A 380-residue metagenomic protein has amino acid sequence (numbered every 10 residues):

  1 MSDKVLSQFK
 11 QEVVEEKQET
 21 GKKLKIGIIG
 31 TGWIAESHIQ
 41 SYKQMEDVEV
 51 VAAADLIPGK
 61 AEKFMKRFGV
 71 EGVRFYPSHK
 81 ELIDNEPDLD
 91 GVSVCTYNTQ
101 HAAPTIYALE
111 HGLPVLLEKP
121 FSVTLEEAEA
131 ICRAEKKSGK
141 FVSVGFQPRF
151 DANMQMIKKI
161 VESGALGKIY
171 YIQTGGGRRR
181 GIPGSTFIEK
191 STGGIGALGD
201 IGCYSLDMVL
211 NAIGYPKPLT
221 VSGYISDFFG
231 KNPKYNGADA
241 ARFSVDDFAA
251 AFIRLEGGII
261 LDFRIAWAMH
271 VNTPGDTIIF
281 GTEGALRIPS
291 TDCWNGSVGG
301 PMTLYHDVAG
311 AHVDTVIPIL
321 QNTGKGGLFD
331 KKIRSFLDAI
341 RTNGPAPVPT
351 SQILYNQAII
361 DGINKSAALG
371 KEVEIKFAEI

Functional and structural regions predicted by a protein language model:
S2-T20, D207-S297, D330-A346, D361-G362 (+1 more regions): Contiguous beta-strand/loop segments that form the cofactor/metal-binding neighborhood of enzyme cores
S2-V70: N-terminal Rossmann-like dinucleotide-binding module
G30, P148-R242, G370: Predominantly a Rossmann-like dinucleotide-binding segment in NAD(P)-dependent oxidoreductases
E49-A52, I317-Q321, D338-N356: Glycine- and charged-residue-rich phosphate/anionic-cofactor binding loop of Rossmann-like
V70-A134, L328: Beta-loop-alpha module in the N-terminal Rossmann-like domain of NAD(P)-dependent dehydrogenases, especially those
P77, L117, V142-V144, Q173 (+2 more regions): Hydrophobic residues in well-ordered beta-strands that form the structural core
A130-Q147, G167-T174: Rossmann-fold dehydrogenase core element
K140, G167-Y171, K365-I380: C-terminal capping/lid region of NAD(P)-dependent oxidoreductase domains
